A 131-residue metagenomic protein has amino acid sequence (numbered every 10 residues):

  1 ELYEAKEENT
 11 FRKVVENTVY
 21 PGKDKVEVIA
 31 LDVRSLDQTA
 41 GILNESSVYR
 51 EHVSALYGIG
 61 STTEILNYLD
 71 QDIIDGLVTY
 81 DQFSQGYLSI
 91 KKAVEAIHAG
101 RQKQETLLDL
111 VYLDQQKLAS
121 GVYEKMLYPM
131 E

Functional and structural regions predicted by a protein language model:
L2: Conserved adenosyl
K6-L66: Hydrophobic alpha-helical
Y49-R50, D70, Q104: Extracellular/periplasmic catalytic domains that process cell-envelope and extracellular macromolecules
G58-S61, D81-Q85: Short, acidic/turn-prone active-site loops that include or flank metal/cofactor- and phosphate-binding residues
I65-Y68, E131: Extracellular/periplasmic bilobal clamshell ligand-binding domains
Q71-F83: Short beta-strand elements at the ligand-binding edges of bilobed clamshell
S84-E131: Hinge/cleft segment of the Venus flytrap/periplasmic-binding protein
